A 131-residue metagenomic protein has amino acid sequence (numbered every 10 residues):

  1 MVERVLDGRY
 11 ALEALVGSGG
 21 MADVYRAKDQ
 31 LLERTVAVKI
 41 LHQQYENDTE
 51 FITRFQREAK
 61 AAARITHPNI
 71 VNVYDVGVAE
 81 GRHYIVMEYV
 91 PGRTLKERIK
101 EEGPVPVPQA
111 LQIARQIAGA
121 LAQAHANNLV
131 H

Functional and structural regions predicted by a protein language model:
M1-H131: Conserved ATP-binding/catalytic core of the eukaryotic-like protein kinase fold, especially serine/threonine kinases
